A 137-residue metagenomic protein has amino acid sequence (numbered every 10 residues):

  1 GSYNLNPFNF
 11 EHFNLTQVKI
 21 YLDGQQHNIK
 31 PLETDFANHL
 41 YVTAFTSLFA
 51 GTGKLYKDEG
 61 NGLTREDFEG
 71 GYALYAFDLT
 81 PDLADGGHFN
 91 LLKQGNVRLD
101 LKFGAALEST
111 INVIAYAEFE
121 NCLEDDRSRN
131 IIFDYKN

Functional and structural regions predicted by a protein language model:
G1-N137: Flexible assembly/topogenesis modules
